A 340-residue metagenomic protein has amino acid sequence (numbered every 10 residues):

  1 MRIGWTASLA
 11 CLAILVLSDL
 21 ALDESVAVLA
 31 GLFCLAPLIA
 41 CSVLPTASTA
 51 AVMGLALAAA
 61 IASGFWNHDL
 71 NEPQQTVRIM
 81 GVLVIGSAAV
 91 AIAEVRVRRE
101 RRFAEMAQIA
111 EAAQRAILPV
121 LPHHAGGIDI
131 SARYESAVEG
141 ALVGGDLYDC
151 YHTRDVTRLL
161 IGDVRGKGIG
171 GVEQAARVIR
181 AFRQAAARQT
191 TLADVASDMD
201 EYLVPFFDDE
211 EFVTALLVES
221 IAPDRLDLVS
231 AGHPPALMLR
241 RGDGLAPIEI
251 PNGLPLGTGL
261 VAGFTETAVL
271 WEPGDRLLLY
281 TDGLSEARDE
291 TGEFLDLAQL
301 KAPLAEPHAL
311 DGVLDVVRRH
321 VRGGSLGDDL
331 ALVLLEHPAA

Functional and structural regions predicted by a protein language model:
I3-S8, L15-F33, A51-V52, N71-V77: Subset of alpha-helical transmembrane segments and adjacent helix-loop junctions that display helix-helix
A10-V16, F33-L38, A56-I61: Hydrophobic, membrane-inserted alpha-helices
A40, L44, S48-A51, L55-F103: Transmembrane alpha-helices and immediately adjacent membrane-cytoplasm interface residues in multi-pass integral
P45, D163, H233, Y280-G283 (+1 more regions): DG-centered beta-turn motif at the end of beta-strands
V82-G145: Regulatory cytosolic signal-relay segments
I128-A141, D200-L203, P234-A268, E293-F294 (+1 more regions): PP2C/PPM family metal-dependent serine/threonine protein phosphatase catalytic domain, recognizing the conserved
G168-A185, P251-N252, T265, W271-S325 (+1 more regions): Active-site-proximal, acidic helix/loop segment immediately C-terminal to a metal-coordinating Asp/Glu
G170-E249, F264, L335: Catalytic core of PPM/PP2C metal-dependent serine/threonine phosphatase domains
